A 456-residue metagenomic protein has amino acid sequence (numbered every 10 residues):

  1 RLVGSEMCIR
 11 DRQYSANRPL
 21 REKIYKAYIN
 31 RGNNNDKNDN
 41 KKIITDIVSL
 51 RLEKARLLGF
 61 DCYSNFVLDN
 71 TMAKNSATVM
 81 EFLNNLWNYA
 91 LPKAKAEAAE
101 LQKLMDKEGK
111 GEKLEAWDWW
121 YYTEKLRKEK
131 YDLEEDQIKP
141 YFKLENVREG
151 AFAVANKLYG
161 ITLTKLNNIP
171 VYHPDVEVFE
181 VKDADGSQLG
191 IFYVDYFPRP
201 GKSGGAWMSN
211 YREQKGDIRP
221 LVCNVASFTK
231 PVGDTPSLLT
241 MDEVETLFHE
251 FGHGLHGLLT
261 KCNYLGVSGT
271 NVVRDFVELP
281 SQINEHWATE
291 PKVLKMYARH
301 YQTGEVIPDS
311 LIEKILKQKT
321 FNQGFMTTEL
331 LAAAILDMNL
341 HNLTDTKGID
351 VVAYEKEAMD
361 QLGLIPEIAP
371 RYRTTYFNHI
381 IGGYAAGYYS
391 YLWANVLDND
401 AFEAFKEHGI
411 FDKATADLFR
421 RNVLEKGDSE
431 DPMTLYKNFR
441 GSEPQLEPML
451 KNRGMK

Functional and structural regions predicted by a protein language model:
S5, R12, T45, L50 (+5 more regions): Active-site-proximal, well-structured secondary-structure segments within enzyme catalytic domains
D11-Q13, S281: N-terminal maturation segment of proteins
Y14-R31: Short, charge-rich amphipathic alpha-helices with coiled-coil/heptad character
D39, F82-N85, V273: Membrane-interfacial loop-to-helix junctions in multi-pass inner-membrane proteins
E129, N146, G150-V154, Y159-L163 (+7 more regions): C-terminal, non-catalytic "cap/extension" segments appended to globular domains
T229-F248: Short pre-active-site segment immediately N-terminal to the catalytic Zn-binding motif
